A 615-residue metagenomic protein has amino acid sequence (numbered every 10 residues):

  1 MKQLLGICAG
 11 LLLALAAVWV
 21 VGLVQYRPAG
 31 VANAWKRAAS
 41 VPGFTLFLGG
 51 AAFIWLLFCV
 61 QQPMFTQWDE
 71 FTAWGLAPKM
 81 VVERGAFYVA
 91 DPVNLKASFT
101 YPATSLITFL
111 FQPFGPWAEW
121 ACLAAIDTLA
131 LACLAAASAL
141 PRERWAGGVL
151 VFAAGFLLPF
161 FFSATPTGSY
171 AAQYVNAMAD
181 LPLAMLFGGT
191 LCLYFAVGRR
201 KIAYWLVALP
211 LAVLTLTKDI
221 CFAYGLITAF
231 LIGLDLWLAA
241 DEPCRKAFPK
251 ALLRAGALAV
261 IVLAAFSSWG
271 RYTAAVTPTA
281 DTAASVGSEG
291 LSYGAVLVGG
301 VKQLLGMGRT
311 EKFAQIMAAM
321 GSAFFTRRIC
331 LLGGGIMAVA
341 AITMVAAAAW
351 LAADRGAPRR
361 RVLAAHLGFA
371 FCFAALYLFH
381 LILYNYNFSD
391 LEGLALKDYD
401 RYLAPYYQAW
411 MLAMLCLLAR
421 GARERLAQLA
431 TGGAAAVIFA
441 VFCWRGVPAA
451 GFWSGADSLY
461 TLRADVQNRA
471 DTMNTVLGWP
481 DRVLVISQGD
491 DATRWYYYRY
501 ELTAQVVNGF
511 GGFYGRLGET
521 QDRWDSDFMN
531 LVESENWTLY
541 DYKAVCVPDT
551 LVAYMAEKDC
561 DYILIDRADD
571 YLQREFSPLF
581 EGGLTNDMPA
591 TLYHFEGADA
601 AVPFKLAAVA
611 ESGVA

Functional and structural regions predicted by a protein language model:
M1-A38: Membrane-embedded, hydrophobic transmembrane alpha-helices
F53-L150: Active-site lumenal/periplasmic loops and adjacent helix-entry segments of GT-C-fold, multi-pass membrane
P63, L238, F248-A348, A374: Membrane-lumen/periplasm interface segments of specific transmembrane helices in polyprenyl phosphate-linked
K79, A179-L186, A223-Y224, A374 (+1 more regions): Hydrophobic/aromatic-rich transmembrane helices and adjacent perimembrane loops
L191, A203-D219, A223-F230: Membrane-interface alpha helices of multi-pass inner-membrane proteins
I202-L211, P249-V262, H366, L418-A449: Signature aromatic-anchored transmembrane alpha helix within multi-pass, membrane-resident enzymes that catalyze glycan
T277, A436-Y497, A615: Membrane-embedded, lumen/periplasm-facing catalytic core of multi-pass transferases that use lipid-linked donors
M473-D522, I565-D569: Short periplasmic/luminal acceptor-recognition loop of GT-C membrane glycosyltransferases, typified by
